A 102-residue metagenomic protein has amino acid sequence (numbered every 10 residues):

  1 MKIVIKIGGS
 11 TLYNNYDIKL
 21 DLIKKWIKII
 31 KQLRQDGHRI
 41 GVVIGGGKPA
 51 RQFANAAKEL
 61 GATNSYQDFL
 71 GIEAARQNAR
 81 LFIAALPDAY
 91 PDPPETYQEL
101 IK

Functional and structural regions predicted by a protein language model:
M1-G41: N-terminal glycine-/serine-/threonine-rich phosphate-binding loop
I7-G9, I44-G47, A85-L86, P93-T96: Fold-independent oxyanion-binding glycine-rich loops and adjacent beta-strand/coil segments at enzyme active sites
T11-Y13, G47-Q52: Short, active-site-adjacent cap segments at secondary-structure transitions
L22-I23, I29-Q32, D36-I40, A50-L70 (+1 more regions): Polybasic, low-complexity intrinsically disordered tails and interdomain linkers
A54-K102: Ligand-binding beta-strand-loop-alpha-helix segment within the catalytic cores of soluble metabolic enzymes
